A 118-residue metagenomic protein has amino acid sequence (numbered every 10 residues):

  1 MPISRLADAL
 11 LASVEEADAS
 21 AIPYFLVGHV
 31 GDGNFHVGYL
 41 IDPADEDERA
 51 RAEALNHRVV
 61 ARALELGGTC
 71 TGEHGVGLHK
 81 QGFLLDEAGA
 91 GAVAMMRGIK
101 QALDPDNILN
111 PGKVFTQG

Functional and structural regions predicted by a protein language model:
M1-G118: Conserved glycine-rich FAD pyrophosphate-binding loop
